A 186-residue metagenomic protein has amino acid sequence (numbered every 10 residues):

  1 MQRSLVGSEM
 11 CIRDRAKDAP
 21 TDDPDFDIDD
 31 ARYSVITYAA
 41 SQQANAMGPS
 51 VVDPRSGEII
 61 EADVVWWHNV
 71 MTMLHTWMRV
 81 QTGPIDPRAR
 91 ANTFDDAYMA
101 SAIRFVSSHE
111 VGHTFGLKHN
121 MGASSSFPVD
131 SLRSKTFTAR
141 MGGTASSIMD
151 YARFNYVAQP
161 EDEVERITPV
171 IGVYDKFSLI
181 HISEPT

Functional and structural regions predicted by a protein language model:
Q2-G7, C11-I12, I180-T186: Single conserved hydrophobic/aromatic residue that forms the stacking wall/gate of nucleotide- or nucleobase-binding
V6, V52-D53, I60, V65 (+4 more regions): Generic, ordered loop/turn and secondary-structure boundary motif
S8-T114, R140-T144, F154-V157: Metzincin-family zinc-dependent endopeptidase catalytic domain
H109, G116, E184-T186: Alpha-helical hinge/cap motifs
V111-S126: Catalytic Zn2+-binding segment of zinc metalloproteases
S124-L179, S183: Conserved catalytic/binding loops enriched for acidic/polar residues
